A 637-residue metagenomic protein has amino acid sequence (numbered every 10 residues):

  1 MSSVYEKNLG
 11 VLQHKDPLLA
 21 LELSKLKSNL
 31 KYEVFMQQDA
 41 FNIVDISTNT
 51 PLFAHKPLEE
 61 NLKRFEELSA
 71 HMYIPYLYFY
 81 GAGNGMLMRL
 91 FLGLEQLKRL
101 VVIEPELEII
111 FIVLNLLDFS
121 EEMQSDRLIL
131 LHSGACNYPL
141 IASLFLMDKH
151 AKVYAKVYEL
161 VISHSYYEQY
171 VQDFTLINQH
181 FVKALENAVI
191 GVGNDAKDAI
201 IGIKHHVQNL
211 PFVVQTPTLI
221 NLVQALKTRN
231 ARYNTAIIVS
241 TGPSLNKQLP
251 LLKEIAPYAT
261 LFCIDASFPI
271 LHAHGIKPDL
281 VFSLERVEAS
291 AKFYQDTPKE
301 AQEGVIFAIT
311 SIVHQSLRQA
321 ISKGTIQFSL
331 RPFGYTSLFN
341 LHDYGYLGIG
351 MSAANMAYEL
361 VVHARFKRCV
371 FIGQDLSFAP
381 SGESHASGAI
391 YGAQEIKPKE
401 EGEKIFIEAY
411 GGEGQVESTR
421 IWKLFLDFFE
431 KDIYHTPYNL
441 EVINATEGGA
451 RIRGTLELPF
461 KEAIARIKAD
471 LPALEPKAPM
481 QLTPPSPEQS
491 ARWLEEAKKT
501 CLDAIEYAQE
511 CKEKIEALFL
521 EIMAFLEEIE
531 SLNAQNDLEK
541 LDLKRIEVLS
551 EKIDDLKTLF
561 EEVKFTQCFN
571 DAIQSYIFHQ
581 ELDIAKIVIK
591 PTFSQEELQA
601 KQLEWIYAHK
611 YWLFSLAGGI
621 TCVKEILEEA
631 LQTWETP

Functional and structural regions predicted by a protein language model:
M1-A236, P243-T260, P269-A273, A289-G304 (+2 more regions): N-terminal donor/sugar-recognition subdomains of glycan-related enzymes, prototypically the membrane-proximal stem
R99-E104, Q124-D126, A259-C263, K277-R286 (+4 more regions): Short hydrophobic/aromatic-enriched beta-strand-loop microsegments
I162, Q315-L376: Active-site/ligand-binding-proximal alpha/beta "capping" segment
V239, I255-Y258, F262, L284 (+3 more regions): Alpha-helix capping and helix-loop boundary segments enriched in small/acidic/polar residues
C263-I264, T310, A353, A445: Replace "coordinates the UDP/GDP/TDP-sugar" with "coordinates nucleotide-activated sugar donors
S267-F268, G275-E285, V361-S387: Glycine-rich phosphate/pyrophosphate-binding loops and their adjacent beta-strand/loop elements at enzyme active sites
D279-V281, E300-A301, S311-H314: Catalytic core of nucleotide-activated saccharide and alditol-phosphate transferases
S377, S381-G412: Active-site phosphate/oxyanion-binding loops
